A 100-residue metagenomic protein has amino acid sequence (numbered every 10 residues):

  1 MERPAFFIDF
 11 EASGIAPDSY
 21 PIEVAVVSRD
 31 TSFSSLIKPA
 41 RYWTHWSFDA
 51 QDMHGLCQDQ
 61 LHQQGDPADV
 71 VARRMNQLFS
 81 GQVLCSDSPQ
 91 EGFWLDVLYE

Functional and structural regions predicted by a protein language model:
E2-F93: Conserved non-catalytic scaffold segment of RNase H-like nuclease domains
F93-E100: Short Gly/Thr/Asp-enriched flexible loops that form oxyanion-binding sites at enzyme active sites
